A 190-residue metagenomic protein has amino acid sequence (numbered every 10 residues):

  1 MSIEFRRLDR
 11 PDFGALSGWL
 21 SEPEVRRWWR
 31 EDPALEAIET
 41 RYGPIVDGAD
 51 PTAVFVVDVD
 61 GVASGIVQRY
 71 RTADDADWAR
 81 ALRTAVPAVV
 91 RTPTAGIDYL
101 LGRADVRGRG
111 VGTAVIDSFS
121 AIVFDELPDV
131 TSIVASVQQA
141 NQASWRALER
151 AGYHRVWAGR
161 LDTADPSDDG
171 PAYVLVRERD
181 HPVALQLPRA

Functional and structural regions predicted by a protein language model:
M1-E4: Extreme N-terminal starter segment of soluble prokaryotic enzymes
R7-D12, A63-A190: Acyl-donor (CoA/ACP) binding surface of acyl/acetyltransferases
R7-G43, H181-A190: A short, well-structured alpha-helix characteristic of acyl/acetyltransferase catalytic modules
S17, V46-D47, F124: N-terminal cationic-hydrophobic initiation segments that often serve targeting/anchoring roles
D32-P33, V54, A135, A164: Sparse recognition of residues in long alpha-helices and their boundaries
P44-V56, G65, A73-D77: A short helix-loop-beta-strand connector motif used in the catalytic cores of GNAT acetyltransferases and, in some
